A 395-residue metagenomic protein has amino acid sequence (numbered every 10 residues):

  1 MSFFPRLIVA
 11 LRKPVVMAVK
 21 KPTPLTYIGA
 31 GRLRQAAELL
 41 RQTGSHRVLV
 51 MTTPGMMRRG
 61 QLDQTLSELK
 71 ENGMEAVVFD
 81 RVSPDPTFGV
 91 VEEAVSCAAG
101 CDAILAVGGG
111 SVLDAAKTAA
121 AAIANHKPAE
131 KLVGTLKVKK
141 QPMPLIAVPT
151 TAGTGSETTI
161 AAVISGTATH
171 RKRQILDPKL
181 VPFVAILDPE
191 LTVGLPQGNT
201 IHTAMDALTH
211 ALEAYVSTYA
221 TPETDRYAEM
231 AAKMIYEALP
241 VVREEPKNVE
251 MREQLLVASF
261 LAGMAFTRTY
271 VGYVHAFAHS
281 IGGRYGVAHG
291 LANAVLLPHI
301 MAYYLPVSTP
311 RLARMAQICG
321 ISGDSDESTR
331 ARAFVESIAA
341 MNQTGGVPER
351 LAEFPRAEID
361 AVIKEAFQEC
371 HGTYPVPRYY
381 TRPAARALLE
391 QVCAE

Functional and structural regions predicted by a protein language model:
M1-M74, V78, E395: An N-terminal, well-structured beta->alpha segment
F3-P5, L11, L312, C319-E395: C-terminal charged capping/lid subdomain of soluble metabolic enzymes
S45-R47, C101, M143, P182: Local beta-strand N-terminus motif with an aromatic residue
L49-V50, A103-L105, I146: Conserved beta-strand elements of the Class I
M57-K127, V241-R252: N-terminal small/polar loop signature for handling phosphorylated ligands or for N-terminal nucleophile
A122-A220, R311-R314, I318: A glycine/threonine-rich phosphate-anchoring loop and its flanking beta-alpha core in nucleotide/phosphate-binding
A214-A340: Active-site segments that bind and position negatively charged phosphate/pyrophosphate groups
